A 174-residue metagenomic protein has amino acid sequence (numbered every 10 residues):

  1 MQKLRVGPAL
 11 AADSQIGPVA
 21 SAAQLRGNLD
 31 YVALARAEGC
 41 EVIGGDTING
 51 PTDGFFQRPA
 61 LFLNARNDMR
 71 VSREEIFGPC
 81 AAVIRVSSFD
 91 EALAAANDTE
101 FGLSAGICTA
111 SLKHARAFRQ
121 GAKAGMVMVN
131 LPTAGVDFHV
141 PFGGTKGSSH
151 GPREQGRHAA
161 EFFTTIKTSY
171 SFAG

Functional and structural regions predicted by a protein language model:
Q2, I16, N49-T52, F56-G174: Conserved C-terminal structural/oligomerization subdomain of aldehyde/semialdehyde dehydrogenase
R5-A11: Active-site region of PLP-dependent enzymes
A11-G17: Short linear capping/connector segments at secondary-structure termini
P18-N28: Short beta-strand to alpha-helix junction loop
E41-G50: Cytochrome P450 fold signature focused on the C-terminal beta-domain
